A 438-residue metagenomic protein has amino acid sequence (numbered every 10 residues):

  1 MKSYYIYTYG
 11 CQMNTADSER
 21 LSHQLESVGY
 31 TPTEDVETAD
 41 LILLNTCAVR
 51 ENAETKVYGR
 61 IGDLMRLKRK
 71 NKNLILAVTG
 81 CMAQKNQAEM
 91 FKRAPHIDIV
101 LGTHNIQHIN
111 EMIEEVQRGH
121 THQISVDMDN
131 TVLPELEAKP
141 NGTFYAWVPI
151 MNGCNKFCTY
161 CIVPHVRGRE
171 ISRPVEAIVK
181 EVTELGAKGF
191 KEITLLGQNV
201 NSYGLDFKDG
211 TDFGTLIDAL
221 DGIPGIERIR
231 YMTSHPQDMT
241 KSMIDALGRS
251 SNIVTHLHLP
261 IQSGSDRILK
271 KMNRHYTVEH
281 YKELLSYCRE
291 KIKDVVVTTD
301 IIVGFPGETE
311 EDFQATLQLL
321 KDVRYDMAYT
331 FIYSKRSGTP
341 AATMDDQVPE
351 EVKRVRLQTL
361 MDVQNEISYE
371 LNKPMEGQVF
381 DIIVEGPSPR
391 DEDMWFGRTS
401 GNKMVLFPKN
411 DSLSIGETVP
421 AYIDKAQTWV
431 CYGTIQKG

Functional and structural regions predicted by a protein language model:
M1-Y203, S242, L257, E279-E290 (+5 more regions): Proteins enriched for Cys/Gly/acidic motifs involved in redox and nucleic-acid/cofactor modification
T8, T233, I261-S263, V384-G386 (+1 more regions): Flexible glycine-/small-residue-rich
C11, G204-D221, G225, M272 (+1 more regions): Radical SAM enzyme [4Fe-4S]-AdoMet core and its adjacent flexible, acidic and glycine-rich loops/tails across
M13, V49-N52, M82, P236-D238 (+3 more regions): Glycine-/small-residue-rich active-site loops that bind phosphorylated ligands and cofactors
L76-V78, K85, M90, A187-E310 (+1 more regions): Conserved SAM/AdoMet-binding glycine-rich loop
N141-F144, C154-K156, I253, S263 (+5 more regions): Short flexible coil/turn linkers enriched for glycine and charged/polar residues that connect secondary-structure
C158, I178, L195, Y231 (+7 more regions): Conserved, mostly hydrophobic/aromatic
T343-G438: Terminal RNA-binding accessory module
